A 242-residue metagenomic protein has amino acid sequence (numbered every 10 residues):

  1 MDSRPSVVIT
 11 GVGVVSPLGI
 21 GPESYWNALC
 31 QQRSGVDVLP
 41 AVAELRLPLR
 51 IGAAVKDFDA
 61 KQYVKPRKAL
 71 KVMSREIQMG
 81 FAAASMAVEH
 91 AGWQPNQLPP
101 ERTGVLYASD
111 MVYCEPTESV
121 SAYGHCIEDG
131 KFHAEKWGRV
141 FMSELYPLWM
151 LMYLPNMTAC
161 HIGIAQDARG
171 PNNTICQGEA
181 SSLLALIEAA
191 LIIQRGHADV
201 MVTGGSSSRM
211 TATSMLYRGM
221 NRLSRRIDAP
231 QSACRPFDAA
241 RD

Functional and structural regions predicted by a protein language model:
M1-A69, A91: ACP-dependent fatty acid/polyketide chain-elongation machinery
D2-S3, I20, S34-G35, E89-L98 (+1 more regions): Acyl-thioester C-C bond-transforming condensing/cleaving domain
I9-G11, L29, A84, V105 (+4 more regions): Conserved small-residue
L18, A69, M73-I77, L151 (+1 more regions): Aromatic-acidic/polar surface patches that form glycan- and anion
Q62-A91, I162: Conserved FAD-binding subdomain of flavin-dependent enzymes
I77-L98, G104-V112: Feature captures the FAD/FMN-dependent oxidoreductase FAD-binding
T103-G104, D199: Conserved acidic residues
